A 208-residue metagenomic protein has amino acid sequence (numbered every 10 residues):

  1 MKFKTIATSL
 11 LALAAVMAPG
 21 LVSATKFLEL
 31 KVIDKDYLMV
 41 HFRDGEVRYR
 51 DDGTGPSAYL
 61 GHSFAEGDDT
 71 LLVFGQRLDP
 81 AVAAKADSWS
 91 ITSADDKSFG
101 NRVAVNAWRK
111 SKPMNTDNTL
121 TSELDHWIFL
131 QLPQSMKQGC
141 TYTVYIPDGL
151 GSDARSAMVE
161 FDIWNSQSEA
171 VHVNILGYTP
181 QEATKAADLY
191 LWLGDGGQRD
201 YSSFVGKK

Functional and structural regions predicted by a protein language model:
M1-L10: Bacterial N-terminal signal peptides that target proteins for export
T25-A84, S168-G206: Contiguous beta-strand segments within globular domains
D36-R155: Extracytoplasmic/surface-exposed domains of secreted proteins that mediate cell-envelope carbohydrate/peptidoglycan
L130, K207-K208: Membrane-embedded, hydrophobic transmembrane alpha-helices
G149-V173: Short beta-strand elements
